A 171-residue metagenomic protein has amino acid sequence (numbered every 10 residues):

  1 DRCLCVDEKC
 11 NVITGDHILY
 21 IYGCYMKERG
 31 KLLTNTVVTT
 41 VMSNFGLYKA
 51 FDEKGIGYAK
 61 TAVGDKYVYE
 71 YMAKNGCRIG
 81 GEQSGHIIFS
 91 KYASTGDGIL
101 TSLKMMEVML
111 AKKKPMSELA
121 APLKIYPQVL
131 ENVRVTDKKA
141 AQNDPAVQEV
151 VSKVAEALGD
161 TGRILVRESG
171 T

Functional and structural regions predicted by a protein language model:
D1-L4: Short glycine/serine/threonine-rich phosphate/pyrophosphate-binding segments that cradle anionic phosphate groups
V6-N11, E28-T171: Phosphate-binding and adjacent anionic-ligand microenvironments
L19-I21: Extended, compositionally biased non-globular segments that define protein topology
